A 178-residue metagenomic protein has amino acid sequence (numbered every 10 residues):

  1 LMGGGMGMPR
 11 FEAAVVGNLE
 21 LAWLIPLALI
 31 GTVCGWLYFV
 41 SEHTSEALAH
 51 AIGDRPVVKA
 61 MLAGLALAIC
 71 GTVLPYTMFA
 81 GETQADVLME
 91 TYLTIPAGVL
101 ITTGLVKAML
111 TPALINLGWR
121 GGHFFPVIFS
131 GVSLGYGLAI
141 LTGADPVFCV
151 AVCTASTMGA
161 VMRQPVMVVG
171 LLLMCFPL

Functional and structural regions predicted by a protein language model:
L1-L178: Alpha-helical transmembrane segments and immediately membrane-proximal extracytoplasmic
